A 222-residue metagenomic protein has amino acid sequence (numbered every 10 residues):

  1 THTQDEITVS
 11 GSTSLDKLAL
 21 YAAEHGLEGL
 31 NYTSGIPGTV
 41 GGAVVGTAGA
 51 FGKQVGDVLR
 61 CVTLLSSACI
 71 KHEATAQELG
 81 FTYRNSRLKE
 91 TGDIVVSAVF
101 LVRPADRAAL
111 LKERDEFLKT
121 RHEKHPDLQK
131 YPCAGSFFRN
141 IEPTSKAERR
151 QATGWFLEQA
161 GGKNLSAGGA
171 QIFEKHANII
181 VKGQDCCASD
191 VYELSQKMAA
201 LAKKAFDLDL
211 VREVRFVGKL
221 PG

Functional and structural regions predicted by a protein language model:
T1-A43: Anion-binding (especially nucleotide phosphate/pyrophosphate-binding) glycine-rich loop and adjoining beta-alpha core
T13, I36-A43, A50-K53, S136 (+2 more regions): Gly/Ser/Thr-rich helix-start
L15-L18, R150, S195-Q196: Generic non-transmembrane alpha-helix signal with a bias for helix starts/N-cap capping motifs
Y21-L27, G46-D57, A160: A glycine- and small-aliphatic-rich helix-loop capping segment at beta-alpha/alpha-beta transitions that lines
E28, V58, Q77-L79: Short beta-strand or tight-loop elements that sit immediately N-terminal to catalytic metal-binding acidic residues
A43-G46, F81: Short Pro/Gly-enriched beta-strand edge/turn motifs at strand-loop
R60-L64: Short polybasic amphipathic segments
L65-S66, K71-E193, A200-L201, A205-G222: Phosphate/pyrophosphate- and phosphate-bearing ligand-binding catalytic cores of soluble enzymes
